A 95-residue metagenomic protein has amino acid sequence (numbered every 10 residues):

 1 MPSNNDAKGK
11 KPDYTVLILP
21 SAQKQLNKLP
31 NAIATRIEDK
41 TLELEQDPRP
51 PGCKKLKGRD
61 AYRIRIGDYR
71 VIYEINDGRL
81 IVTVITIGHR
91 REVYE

Functional and structural regions predicted by a protein language model:
M1-R36, R65-I66, E74-E95: Enriched for short, Lys/Arg-rich terminal
D39-I64: A short, surface-exposed loop/turn module that caps and links secondary-structure elements
